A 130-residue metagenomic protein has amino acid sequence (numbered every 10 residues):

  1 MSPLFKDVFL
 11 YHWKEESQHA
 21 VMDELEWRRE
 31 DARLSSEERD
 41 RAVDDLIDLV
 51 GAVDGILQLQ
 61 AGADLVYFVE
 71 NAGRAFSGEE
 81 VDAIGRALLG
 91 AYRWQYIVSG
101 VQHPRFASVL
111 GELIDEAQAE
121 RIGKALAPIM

Functional and structural regions predicted by a protein language model:
M1-M130: Non-heme di-metal
